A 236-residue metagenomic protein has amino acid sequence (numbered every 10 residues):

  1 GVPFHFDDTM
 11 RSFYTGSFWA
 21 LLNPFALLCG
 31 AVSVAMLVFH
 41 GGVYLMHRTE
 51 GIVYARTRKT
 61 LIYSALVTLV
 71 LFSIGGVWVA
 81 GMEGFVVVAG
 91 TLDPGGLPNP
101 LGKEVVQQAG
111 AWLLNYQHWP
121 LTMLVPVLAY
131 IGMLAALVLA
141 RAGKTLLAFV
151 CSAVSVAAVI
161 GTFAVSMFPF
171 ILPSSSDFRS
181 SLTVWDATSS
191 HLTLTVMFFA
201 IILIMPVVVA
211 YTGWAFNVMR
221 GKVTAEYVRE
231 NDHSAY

Functional and structural regions predicted by a protein language model:
G1-K144: Long, contiguous internal "core" modules enriched in hydrophobic/ aromatic residues
S33-M36, V159-F163, V208, N217: Alpha-helical transmembrane segments of multi-pass membrane proteins
H40, M167, A215: Divalent metal-coordination and catalytic microenvironments
V87-P98, A157-R179: Juxtamembrane non-transmembrane "cap" segments at the membrane-aqueous interface of multi-pass membrane proteins
L101-Q108, S174-L194: Short, membrane-exposed interhelical loops at transmembrane-helix boundaries
V150-A157: Central hydrophobic cores of alpha-helical transmembrane segments in multi-pass integral membrane proteins
S180, S189-T224: Alpha-helical transmembrane segments of multi-pass membrane proteins predominantly involved in bioenergetics
M219-Y236: Short, highly charged, low-complexity non-transmembrane loops/tails of multi-pass membrane proteins
